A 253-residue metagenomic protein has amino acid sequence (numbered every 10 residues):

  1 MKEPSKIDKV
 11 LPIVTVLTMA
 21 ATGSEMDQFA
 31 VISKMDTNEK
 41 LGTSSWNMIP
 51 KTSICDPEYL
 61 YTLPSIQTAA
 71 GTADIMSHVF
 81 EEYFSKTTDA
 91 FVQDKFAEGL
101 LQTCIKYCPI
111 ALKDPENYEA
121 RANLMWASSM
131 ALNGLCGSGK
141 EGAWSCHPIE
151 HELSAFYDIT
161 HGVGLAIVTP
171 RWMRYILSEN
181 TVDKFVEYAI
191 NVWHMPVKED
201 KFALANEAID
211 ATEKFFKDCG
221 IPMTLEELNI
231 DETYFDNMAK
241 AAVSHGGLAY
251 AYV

Functional and structural regions predicted by a protein language model:
K2-V92, D183, E187: A glycine/threonine-rich phosphate-anchoring loop and its flanking beta-alpha core in nucleotide/phosphate-binding
M19-A21, A69, L135, T160 (+2 more regions): Short glycine/serine/threonine-biased micro-segments
E82-A211: Active-site segments that bind and position negatively charged phosphate/pyrophosphate groups
F185, V192-V253: C-terminal charged capping/lid subdomain of soluble metabolic enzymes
